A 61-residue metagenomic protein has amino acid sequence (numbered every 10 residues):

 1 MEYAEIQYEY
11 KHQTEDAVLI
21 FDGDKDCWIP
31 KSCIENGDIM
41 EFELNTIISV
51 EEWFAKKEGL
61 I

Functional and structural regions predicted by a protein language model:
M1-I61: Feature detects long, helix-prone N-terminal segments enriched in hydrophobes
